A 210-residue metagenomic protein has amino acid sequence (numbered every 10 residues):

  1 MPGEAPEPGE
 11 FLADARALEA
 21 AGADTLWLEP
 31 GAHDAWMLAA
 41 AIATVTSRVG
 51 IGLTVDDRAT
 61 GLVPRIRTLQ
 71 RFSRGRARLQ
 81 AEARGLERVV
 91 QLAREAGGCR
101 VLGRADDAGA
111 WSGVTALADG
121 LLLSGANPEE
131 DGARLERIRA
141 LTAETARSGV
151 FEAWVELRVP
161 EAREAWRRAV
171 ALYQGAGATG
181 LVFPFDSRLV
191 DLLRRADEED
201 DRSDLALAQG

Functional and structural regions predicted by a protein language model:
M1-T46, E95-L102, A116: N-terminal beta1-alpha1-beta2 module of alpha/beta enzyme domains
A5-G9, L26-M37, D57-L62, L123-A133 (+2 more regions): Acidic-and-aromatic substrate-binding clefts and catalytic sites of carbohydrate-active enzymes
A5-L18, G61-T68, R104-A116, A162-Y173: Short, acidic/polar
A20-A23, R74, A118-D119, A178: A structural motif
L26, I51, A77, L121 (+1 more regions): Hydrophobic residues within beta-strands of alpha/beta enzymes
R58-V155: Internal, glycine-rich beta/alpha segment that forms the wall or movable "lid" of small-molecule/cofactor binding
D131-L141, S187-G210: C-terminal helical cap(s) of enzyme catalytic domains, especially alpha/beta-barrels
A169-R195: Substrate-binding cleft of secreted/luminal carbohydrate-active enzymes
